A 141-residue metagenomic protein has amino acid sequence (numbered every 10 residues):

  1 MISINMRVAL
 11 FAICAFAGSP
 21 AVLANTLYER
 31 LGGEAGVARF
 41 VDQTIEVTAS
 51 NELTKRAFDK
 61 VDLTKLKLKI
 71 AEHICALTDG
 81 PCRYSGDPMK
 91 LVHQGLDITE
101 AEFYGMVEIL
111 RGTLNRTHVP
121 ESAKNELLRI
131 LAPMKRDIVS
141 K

Functional and structural regions predicted by a protein language model:
M1-I4: N-terminal secretory signal peptides that target proteins for export/translocation
V8-S19: Bacterial N-terminal signal peptides
V22-K141: Core of compact, soluble alpha-helical bundle domains
